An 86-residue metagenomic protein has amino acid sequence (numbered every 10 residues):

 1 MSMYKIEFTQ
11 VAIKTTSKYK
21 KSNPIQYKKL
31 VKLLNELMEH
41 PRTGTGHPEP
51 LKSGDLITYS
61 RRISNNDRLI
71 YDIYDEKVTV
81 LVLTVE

Functional and structural regions predicted by a protein language model:
M1-K5, I13-K28, R61-E86: Enriched for short, Lys/Arg-rich terminal
T9: Residue-level signal for threonine
K14, K32-N35: Generic recognition of well-ordered alpha-helical segments within structured catalytic/regulatory domains
Y27-V31, G44: A structural signal for well-ordered alpha-helical scaffolds and beta->alpha junctions
V31, M38, K52-S53, V82-E86: Short, intrinsically disordered/low-complexity patches at protein termini and at juxtamembrane boundaries
K32, K52-L56, Y71-D75: Short alpha-helical linear motifs
N35-R62: A short, surface-exposed loop/turn module that caps and links secondary-structure elements
